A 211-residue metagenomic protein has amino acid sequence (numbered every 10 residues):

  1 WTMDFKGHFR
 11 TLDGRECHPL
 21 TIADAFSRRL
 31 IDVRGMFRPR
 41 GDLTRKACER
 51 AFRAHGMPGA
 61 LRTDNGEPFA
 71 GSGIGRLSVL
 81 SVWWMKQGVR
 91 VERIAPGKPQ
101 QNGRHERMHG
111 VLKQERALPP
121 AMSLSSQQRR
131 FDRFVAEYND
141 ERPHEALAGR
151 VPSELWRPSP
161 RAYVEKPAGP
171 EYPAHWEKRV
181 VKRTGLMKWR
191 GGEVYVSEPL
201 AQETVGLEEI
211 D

Functional and structural regions predicted by a protein language model:
W1-T21, A25-E137: RNase H-like DDE/DDD metal-dependent nuclease/strand-transfer catalytic core used by mobile genetic elements
V135, N139-D211: C-terminal, beta-rich DNA-binding module of retroviral/retroelements integrases
